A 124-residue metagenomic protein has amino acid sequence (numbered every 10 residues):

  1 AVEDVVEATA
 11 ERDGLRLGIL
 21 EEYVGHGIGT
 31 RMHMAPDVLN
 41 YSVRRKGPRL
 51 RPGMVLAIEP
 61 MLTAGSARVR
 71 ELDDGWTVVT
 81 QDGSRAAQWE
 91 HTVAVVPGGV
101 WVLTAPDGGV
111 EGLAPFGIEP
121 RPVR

Functional and structural regions predicted by a protein language model:
A1-R124: Active-site neighborhoods and metal-handling regions in enzymes and metal-associated proteins
